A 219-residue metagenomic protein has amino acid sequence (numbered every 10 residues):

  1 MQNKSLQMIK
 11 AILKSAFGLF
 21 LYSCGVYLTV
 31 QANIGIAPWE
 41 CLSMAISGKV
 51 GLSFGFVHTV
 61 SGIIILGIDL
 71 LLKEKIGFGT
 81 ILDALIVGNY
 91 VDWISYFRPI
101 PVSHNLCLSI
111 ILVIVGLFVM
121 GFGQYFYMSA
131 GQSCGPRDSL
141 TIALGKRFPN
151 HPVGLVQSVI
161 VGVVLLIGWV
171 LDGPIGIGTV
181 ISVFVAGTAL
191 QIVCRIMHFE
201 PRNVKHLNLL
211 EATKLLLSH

Functional and structural regions predicted by a protein language model:
M1-H219: Core subunits and conserved enzymes of cellular information-processing and envelope-translocation systems across
